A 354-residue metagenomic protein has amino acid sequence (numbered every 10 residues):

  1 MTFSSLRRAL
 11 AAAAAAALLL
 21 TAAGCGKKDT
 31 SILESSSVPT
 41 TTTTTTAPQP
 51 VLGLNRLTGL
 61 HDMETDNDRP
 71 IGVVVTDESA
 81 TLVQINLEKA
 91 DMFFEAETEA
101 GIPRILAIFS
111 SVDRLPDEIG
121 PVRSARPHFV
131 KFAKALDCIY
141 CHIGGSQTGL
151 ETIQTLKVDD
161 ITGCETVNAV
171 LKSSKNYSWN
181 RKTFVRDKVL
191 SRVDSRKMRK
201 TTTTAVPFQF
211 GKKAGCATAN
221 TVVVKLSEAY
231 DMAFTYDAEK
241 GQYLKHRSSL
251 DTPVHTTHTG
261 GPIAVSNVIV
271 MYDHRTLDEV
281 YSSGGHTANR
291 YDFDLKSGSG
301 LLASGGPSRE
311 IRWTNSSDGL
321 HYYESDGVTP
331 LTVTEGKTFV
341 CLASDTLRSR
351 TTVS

Functional and structural regions predicted by a protein language model:
T2-A13: Bacterial N-terminal signal peptides that target proteins for export
S4-S5, S31, S35-S37: Serine residues within intrinsically disordered or low-complexity segments
A14-L19: Hydrophobic alpha-helical targeting segments used for export or membrane insertion
T21-G24: C-terminal motif of bacterial Sec signal peptides marking the signal peptidase cleavage site
G26-K28: Bacterial signal peptide processing site
S36-P39, A47-F94, E99-S354: A surface/extracellular/periplasmic glyco- and lipid-processing/surface-interacting theme
